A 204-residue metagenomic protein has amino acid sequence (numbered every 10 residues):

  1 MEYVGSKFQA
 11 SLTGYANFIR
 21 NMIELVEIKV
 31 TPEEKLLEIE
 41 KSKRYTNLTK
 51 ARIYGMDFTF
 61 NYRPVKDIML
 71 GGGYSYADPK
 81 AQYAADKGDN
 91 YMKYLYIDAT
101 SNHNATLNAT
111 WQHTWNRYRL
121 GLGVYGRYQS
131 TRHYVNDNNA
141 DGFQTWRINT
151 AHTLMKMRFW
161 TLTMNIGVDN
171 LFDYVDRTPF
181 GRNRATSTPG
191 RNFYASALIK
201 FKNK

Functional and structural regions predicted by a protein language model:
M1-K43, R52-Y54: Membrane-embedded beta-barrel scaffold of Gram-negative outer-membrane proteins
E2, N17, R63, M155 (+1 more regions): Residue-level recognition of strand-loop junctions within catalytic nucleotide-signaling folds
G5-Q9, K29-E33, D89-Y91, D141-Q144 (+1 more regions): Short, low-complexity, polar/charged sequence segments that are solvent-exposed and flexible
G14, I23-K29, A77, A81-N90 (+2 more regions): Outer-membrane beta-barrel translocator domains and adjoining extracellular loop/strand segments of Gram-negative
G14-I19, E40-R132: Gram-negative outer-membrane beta-barrel transporters
K29-T31, L37, T49, D89 (+2 more regions): Residue-level detector of intrinsically disordered/flexible regions characterized by low predicted structural confidence
L70, S75, Y94-K204: Conserved C-terminal beta-signal and adjacent last beta-strands/turns of outer-membrane beta-barrel proteins
